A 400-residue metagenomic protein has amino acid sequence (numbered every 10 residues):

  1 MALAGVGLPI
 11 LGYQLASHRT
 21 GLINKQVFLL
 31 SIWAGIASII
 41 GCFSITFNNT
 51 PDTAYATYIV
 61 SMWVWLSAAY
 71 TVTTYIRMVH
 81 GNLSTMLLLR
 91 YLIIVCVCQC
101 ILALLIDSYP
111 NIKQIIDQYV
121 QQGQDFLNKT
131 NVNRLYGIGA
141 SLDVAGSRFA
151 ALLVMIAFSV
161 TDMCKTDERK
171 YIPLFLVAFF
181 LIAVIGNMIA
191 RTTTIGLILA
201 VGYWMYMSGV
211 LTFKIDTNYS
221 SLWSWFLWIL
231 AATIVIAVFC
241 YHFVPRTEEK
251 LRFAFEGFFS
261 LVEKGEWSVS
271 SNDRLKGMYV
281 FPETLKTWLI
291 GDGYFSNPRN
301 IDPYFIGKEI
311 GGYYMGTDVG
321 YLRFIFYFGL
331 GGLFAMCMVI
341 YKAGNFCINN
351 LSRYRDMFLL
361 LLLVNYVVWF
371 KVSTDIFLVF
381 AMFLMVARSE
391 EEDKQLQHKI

Functional and structural regions predicted by a protein language model:
A4-A69, C98, L363-N365: N-terminal hydrophobic segments of proteins, predominantly signal-anchor/transmembrane helices of inner/organellar
L89-D117, I138-I189, T193-V210: Alpha-helical transmembrane segments of multi-pass inner-membrane proteins
I116, F126, F258-F328: Long extracytoplasmic/lumenal interhelical loops at the membrane interface of multi-pass membrane proteins
Y136-S141, K308-G344: A conserved mid-to-late transmembrane alpha helix and its immediate loop/hinge that forms the functional core
V154-F158, L197-W204, M357-I400: Transmembrane alpha-helices of multi-pass inner-membrane enzymes
E168, G202, Y206, V210 (+1 more regions): Hydrophobic transmembrane alpha-helices and their immediate junctions
I215-W223, I229-T233, N349-R353, F383-I400: A juxtamembrane structural motif centered on a specific transmembrane helix
D216-W225, A237-K276: Flexible juxtamembrane loops connecting transmembrane helices in multi-pass membrane enzymes that build or modify
